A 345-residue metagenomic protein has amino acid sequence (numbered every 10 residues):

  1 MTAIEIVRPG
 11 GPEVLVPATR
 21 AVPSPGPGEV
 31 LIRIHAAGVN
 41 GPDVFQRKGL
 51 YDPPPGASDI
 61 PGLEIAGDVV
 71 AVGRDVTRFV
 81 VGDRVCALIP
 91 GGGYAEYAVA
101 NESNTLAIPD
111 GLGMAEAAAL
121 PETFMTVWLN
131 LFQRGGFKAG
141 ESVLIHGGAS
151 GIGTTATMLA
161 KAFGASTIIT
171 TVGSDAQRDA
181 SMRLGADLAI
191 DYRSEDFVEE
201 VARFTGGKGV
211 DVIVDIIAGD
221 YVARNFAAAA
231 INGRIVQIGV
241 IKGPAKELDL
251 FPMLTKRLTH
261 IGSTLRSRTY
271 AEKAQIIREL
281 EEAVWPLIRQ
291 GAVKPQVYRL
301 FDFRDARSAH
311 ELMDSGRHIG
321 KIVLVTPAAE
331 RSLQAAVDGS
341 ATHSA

Functional and structural regions predicted by a protein language model:
A21-V39, L50-G92: Glycine-rich beta-strand-centered segment in the early N-terminal region that forms part of a ligand/cofactor-binding
G56-I60, R78, R84-A149: NAD(P)H dinucleotide-binding glycine-rich loop of Rossmann-like/cofactor-binding domains, especially the beta1-alpha1
V70, I168-I169, I261: Conserved beta-strand positions in the Rossmann-like core of class I SAM-dependent methyltransferases
G73-D75, T170-A180, R193, F197 (+2 more regions): Short glycine/proline-centered loop/turn elements that form peptide/ligand docking sites
R84, S142, T167, R234 (+1 more regions): Short glycine-centered segments of the SAM/dcSAM-binding site in methyltransferase folds
A118-S194: Mid-domain Rossmann-like dinucleotide-binding core that forms the NAD(H)/NADP(H) cofactor-binding site
V172, S181, D220-V293, V325-A345: Glycine-rich phosphate-binding loop and adjacent beta-alpha segment of Rossmann(oid) nucleotide-cofactor-binding
F197-G207: Short amphipathic alpha-helix with an adjacent loop that forms part of the alpha/beta core around
